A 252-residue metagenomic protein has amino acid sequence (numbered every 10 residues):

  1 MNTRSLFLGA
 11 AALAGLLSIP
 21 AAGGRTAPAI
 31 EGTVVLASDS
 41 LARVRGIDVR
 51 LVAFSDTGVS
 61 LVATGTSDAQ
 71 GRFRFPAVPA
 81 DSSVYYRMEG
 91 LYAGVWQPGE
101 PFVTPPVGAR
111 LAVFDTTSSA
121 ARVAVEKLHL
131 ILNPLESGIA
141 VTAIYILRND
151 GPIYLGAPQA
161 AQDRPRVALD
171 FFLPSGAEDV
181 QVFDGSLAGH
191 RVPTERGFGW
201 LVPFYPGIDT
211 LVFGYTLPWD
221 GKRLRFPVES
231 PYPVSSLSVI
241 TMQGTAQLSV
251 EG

Functional and structural regions predicted by a protein language model:
M1-A10: Bacterial N-terminal signal peptides that target proteins for export
N2, S18-I19: N-terminal targeting/docking segments
G9-S18: Bacterial N-terminal signal peptides
A22-G252: Lumenal/extracellular ectodomains and adaptor appendage modules of the eukaryotic vesicle/secretory system
